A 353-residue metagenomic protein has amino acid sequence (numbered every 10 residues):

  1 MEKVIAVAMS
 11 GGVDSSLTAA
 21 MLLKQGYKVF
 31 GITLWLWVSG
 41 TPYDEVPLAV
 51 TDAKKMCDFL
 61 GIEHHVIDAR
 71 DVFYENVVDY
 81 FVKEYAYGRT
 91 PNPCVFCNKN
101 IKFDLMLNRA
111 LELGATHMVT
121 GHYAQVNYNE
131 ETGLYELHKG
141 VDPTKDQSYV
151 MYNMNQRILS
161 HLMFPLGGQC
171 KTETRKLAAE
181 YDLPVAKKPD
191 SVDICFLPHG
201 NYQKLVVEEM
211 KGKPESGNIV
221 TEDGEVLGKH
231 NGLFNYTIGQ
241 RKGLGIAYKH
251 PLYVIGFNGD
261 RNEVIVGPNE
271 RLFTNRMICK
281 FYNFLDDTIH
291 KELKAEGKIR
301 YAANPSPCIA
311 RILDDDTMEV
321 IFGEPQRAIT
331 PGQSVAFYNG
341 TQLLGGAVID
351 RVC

Functional and structural regions predicted by a protein language model:
M1-Y152, M163, E173, A179 (+1 more regions): ATP-dependent adenylation/nucleotidyltransferase module used to activate substrates
V119-C353: AMP-forming adenylation/ATP pyrophosphatase catalytic core
